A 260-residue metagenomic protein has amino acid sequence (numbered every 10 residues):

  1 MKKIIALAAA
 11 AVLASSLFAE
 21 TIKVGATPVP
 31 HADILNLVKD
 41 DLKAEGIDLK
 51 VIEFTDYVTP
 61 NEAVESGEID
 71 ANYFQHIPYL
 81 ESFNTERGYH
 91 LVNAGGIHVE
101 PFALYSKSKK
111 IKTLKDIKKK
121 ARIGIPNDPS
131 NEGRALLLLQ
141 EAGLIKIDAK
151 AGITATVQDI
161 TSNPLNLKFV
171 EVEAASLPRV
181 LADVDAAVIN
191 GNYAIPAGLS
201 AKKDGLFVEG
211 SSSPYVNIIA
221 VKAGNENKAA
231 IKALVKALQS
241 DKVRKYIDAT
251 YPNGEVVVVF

Functional and structural regions predicted by a protein language model:
V12-T21: Sec/Tat signal peptide C-region and signal peptidase I cleavage site
E20-V29, I47-E53, A121-I123: Short, well-ordered beta-strand elements
I52-E62, A151-R179: Short helix-initiation/N-cap motifs at beta->coil->alpha
E53-Y57, G67, N72-E81, H98 (+3 more regions): Beta->alpha turn/N-cap motifs
S82-A94, S108-K110, D183, V188 (+1 more regions): Ligand-binding "clamshell"
A94-I145, R244: A conserved helix-loop-strand patch within extracytoplasmic ligand-binding domains of the periplasmic binding
G96-S106, I195-A230, V235, E255-F260: Periplasmic-binding protein-like
N131-Q140, L238-V258: Periplasmic-binding protein-like
